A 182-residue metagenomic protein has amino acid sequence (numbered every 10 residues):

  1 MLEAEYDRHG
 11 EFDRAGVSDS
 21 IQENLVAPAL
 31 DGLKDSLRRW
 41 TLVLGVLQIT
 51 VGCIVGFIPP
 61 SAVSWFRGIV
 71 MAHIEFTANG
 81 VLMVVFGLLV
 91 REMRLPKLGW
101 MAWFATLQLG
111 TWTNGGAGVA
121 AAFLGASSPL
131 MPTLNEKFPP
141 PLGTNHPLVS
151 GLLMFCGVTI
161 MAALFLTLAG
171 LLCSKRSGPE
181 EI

Functional and structural regions predicted by a protein language model:
E23-W40, I58-G68, V85-A105, A121-P132 (+1 more regions): Juxtamembrane membrane-water interface segments of multi-pass membrane proteins, especially cytoplasmic-side
T41-I58, V70-V90, A105-A122, M154-A169: Hydrophobic cores of alpha-helical transmembrane segments in multi-pass integral membrane proteins
P129-L148: Short, membrane-exposed interhelical loops at transmembrane-helix boundaries
N145-I182: Long, solvent-exposed, polar/charged low-complexity segments
